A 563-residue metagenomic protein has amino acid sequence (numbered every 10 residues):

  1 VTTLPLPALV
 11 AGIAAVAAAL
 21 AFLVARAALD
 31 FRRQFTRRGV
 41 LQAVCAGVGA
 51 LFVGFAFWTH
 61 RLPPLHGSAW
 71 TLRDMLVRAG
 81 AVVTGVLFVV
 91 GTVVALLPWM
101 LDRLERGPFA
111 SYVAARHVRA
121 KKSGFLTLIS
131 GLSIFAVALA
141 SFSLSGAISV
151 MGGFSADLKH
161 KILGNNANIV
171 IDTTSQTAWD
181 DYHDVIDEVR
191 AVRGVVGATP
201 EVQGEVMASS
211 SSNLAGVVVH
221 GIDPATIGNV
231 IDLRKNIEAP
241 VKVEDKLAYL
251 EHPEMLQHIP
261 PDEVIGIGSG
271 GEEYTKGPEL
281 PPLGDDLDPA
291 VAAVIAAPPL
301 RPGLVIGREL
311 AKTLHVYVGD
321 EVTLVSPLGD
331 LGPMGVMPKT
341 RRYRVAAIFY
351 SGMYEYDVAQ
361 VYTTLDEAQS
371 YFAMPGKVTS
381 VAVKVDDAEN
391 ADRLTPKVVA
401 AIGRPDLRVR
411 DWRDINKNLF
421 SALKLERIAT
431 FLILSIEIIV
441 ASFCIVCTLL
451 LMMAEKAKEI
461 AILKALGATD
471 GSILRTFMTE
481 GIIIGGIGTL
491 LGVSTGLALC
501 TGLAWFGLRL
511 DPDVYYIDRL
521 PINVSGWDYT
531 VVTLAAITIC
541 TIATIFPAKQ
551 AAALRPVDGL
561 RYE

Functional and structural regions predicted by a protein language model:
T2-V10, F52-V86, L490-V531, I545 (+1 more regions): Short helix-loop junctions at transmembrane helix boundaries
T2-V10, L76-V77, S123, L128 (+4 more regions): Peri-transmembrane interface segments
L9-G12, F125-G152, K424-E459, I482-L491 (+1 more regions): Hydrophobic alpha-helical transmembrane segments of multi-pass inner-membrane transport and secretion
L20-R32, L97-D102, R106, S525-E563: C-terminal membrane-exit region of the final transmembrane helix in multipass inner-membrane proteins
V93, L97-A140: N-terminal Sec/SRP start-transfer signal
M151, S155-D187, Q203: Membrane-interface junction motifs in transport/secretion proteins
H183-Y356, Y362, Q369-M374: A structural signal for hydrophobic secondary-structure junctions, strongest on transmembrane helix-loop-helix units
